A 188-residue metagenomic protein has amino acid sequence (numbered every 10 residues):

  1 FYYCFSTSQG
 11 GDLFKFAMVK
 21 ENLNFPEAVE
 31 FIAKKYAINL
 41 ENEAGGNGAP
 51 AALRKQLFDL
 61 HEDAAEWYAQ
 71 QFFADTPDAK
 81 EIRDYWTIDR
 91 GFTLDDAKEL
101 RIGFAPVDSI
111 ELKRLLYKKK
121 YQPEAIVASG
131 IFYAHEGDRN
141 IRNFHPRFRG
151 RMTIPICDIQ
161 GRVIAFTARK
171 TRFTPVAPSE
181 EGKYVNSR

Functional and structural regions predicted by a protein language model:
F1-N22, E30, E43, A49 (+2 more regions): N-terminal single-stranded DNA-binding subdomain of primase/primase-helicase replication proteins
C4, A17, W86-T87, I154 (+1 more regions): Terminal peptide-recognition signature
F5-G11, D59-L60, F73-D78, F104-D108: Short acidic alpha-helix initiation/capping motifs at coil-to-helix transition points, especially at protein N-termini
F25-E30, I38-G45, R90-I102, Y121-A128 (+1 more regions): Short, surface-exposed acidic
V29-D84: Conserved active-site segments centered on acidic
A49-L57, A64, V107-R188: Phosphate-handling DNA/RNA-contact segment within nucleic-acid enzymes
I82-F92: Short, well-ordered alpha-helical segments enriched in acidic and aromatic residues
